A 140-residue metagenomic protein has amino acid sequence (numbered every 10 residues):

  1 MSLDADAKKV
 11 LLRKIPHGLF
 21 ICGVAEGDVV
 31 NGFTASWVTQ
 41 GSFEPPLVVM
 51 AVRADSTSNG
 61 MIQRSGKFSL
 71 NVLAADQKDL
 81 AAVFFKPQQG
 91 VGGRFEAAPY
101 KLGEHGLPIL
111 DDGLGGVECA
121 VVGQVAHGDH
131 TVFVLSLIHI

Functional and structural regions predicted by a protein language model:
M1-A74: N-terminal structural module
T34-W37, E118-A120, S136: Residues located in well-ordered beta-strands
F43, F68, V125-T131: Short, conserved beta-turn/loop elements at beta-strand boundaries and strand-helix junctions
D55-L102: Glycine-rich, pocket-lining loop/helix-strand segments that form or immediately flank
H105-P108: Beta-strand-rich interaction surfaces with strong enrichment in secreted/lumenal proteins
D111-G113: Beta-rich strand-turn-strand
G115-V117, T131: Hydrophobic core residues within well-ordered beta-strands of beta-rich domains
I138-I140: Conserved small/polar residues in nucleotide/adenosyl-binding loops
